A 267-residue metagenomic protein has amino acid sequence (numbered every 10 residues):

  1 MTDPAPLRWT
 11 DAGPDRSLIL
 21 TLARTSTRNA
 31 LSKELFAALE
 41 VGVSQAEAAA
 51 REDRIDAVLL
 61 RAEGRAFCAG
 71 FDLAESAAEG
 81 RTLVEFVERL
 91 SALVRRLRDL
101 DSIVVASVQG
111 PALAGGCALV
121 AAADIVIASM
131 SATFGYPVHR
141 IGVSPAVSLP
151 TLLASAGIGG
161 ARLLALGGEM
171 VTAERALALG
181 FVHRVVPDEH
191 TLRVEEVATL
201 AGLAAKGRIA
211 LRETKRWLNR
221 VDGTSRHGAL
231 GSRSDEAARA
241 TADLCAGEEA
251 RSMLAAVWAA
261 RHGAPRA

Functional and structural regions predicted by a protein language model:
M1-R61: Conserved CoA-thioester-binding segment of acyl-CoA-metabolizing enzymes
R54, A62-R96, A112, R261: Glycine- (often His-adjacent) and acidic-residue-rich active-site loop that binds/positions the CoA thioester
R95, C117-A118, P150, R162 (+1 more regions): Alpha-helical segments flanking ligand/cofactor-binding loops in enzyme cores
R95-I141, M170: Glycine-rich beta-to-alpha active-site loop
D124-I125, L163, G167-E169, R175 (+2 more regions): Well-ordered beta-strand positions
I127-A132, V182-D235, A264-A267: C-terminal long alpha-helix characteristic of the crotonase
L149-G159: Hydrophobic, secondary-structure "cap" segments at the distal end of domains
